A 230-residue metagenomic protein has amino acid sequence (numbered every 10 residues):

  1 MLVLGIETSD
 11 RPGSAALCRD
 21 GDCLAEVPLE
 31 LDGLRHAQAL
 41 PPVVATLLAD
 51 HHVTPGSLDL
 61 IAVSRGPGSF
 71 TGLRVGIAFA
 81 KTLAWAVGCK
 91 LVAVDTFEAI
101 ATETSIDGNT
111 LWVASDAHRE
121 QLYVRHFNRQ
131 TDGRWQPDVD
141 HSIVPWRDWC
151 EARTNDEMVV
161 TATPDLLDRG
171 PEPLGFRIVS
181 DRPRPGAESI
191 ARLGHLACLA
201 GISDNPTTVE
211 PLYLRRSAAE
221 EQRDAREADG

Functional and structural regions predicted by a protein language model:
M1-R65: N-terminal beta-alpha supersecondary unit
D22, D32-R35, K90-P185, Y213 (+2 more regions): Surface "functional belts" at beta-alpha junctions
L47-H51, A86, T104, I190-C198: Stable alpha-helical structural segments in soluble proteins, enriched in small hydrophobic residues
H51-G56, I106-D107, R153-N155, C198: Glycine-rich phosphate-binding loop signature in dinucleotide/nucleotide-binding domains
L60-L91: DPxDG-like acidic metal-binding loop motif
S180-G230: Acyltransferase
